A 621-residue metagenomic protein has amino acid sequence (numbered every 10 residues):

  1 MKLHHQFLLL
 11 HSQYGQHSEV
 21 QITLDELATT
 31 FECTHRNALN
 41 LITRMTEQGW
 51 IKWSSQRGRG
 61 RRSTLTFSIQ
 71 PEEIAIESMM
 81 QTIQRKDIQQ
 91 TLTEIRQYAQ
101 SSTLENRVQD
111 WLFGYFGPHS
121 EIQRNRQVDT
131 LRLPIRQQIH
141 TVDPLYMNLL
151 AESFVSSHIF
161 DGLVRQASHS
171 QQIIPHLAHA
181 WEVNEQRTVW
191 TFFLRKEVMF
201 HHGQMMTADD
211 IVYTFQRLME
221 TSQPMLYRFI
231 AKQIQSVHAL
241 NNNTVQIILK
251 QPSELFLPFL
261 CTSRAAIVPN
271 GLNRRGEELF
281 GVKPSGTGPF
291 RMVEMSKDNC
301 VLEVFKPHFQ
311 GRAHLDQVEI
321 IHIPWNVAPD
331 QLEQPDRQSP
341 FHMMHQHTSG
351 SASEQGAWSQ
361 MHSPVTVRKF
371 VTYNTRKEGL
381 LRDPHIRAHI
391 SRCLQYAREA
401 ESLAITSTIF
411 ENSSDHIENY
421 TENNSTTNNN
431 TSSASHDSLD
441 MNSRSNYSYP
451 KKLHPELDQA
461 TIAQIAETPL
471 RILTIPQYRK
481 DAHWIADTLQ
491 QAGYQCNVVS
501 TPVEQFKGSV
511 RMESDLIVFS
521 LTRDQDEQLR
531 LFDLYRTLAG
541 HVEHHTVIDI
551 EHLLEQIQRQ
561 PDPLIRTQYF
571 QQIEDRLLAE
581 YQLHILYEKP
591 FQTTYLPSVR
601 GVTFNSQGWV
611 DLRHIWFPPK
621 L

Functional and structural regions predicted by a protein language model:
Q16-V20, T30, L39-L41, N148 (+1 more regions): Aromatic- and charge-enriched surface segment that lines or borders ligand/interaction sites
S63-T66, Y227-L272, E294: Surface-exposed binding/hinge segments that line and control ligand-binding clefts or catalytic entry sites
P134-V183: N-terminal lobe/hinge region of extracytoplasmic solute-binding protein
M147-L150, F154, V164-S168, C261-Q317 (+1 more regions): Gly/Pro-rich hinge or "lid" segments in bacterial periplasmic/extracellular proteins
P307-S353, V365: Ligand-site clamp/hinge motif
L381-N424, N430-D487: Append "and occasionally in soluble cytosolic enzymes with long acidic Gly/Pro-rich linkers
V498-Q505, F532-L596: Extracytoplasmic/peripheral linker and loop segments enriched in polar/acidic and small residues with frequent Thr/Pro
Y595-L621: Long beta-strand-rich cores associated with HINT superfamily self-processing modules
